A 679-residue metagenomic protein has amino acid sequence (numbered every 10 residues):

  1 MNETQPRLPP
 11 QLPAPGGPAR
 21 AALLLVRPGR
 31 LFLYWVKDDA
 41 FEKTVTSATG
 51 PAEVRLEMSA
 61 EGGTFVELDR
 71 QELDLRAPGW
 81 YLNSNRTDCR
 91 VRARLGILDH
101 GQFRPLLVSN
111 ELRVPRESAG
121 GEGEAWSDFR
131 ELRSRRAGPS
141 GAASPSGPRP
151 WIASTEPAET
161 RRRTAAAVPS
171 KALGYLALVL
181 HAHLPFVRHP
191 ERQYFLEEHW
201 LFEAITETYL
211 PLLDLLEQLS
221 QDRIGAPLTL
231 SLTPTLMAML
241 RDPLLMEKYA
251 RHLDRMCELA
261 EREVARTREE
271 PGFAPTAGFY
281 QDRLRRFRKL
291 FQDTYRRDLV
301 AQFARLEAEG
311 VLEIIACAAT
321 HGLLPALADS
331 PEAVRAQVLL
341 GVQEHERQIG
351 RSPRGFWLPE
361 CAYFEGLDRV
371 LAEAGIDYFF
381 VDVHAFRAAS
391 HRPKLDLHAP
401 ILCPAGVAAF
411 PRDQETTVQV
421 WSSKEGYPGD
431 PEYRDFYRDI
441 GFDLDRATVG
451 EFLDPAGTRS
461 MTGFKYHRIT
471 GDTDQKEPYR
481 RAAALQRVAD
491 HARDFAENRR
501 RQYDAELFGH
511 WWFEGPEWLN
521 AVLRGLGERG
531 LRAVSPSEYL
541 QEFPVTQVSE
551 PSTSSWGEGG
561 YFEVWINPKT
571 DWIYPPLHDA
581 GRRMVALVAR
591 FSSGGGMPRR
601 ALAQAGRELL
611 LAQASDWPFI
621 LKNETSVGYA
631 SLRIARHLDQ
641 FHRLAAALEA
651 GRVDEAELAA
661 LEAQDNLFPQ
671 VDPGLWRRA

Functional and structural regions predicted by a protein language model:
M1-A165, P169: Serine/threonine-biased, Pro/acidic-interspersed low-complexity stretches characteristic of secreted/cell-surface
V168-P227, L232-P275, S390-A679: Active-site and substrate-binding clefts of carbohydrate-active enzymes
P169-S170, E217-G225, D298-I315, E346: Acidic (Asp/Glu)-rich catalytic clusters
S231-L236, A318-T320, G355-F364, H384 (+1 more regions): Short, solvent-exposed turn/loop segments enriched in Gly/Ser/Thr/Pro and often Arg
L244, K248-R305, I314-A328: Active-site-proximal, glycine-rich beta->alpha crossover segments in alpha/beta enzymes that shape flexible
P331-L358, A496-Q502: CE4/NodB-like, metal-dependent polysaccharide N-deacetylase domain that modifies extracellular/periplasmic N-acetylated
S352-Y363, D504-F508, S626: Conserved short loop/turn motifs at secondary-structure junctions
A362, L367-I376, R392: Hydrophobic, small-residue-rich alpha-helical packing segments that form membrane-like cores
